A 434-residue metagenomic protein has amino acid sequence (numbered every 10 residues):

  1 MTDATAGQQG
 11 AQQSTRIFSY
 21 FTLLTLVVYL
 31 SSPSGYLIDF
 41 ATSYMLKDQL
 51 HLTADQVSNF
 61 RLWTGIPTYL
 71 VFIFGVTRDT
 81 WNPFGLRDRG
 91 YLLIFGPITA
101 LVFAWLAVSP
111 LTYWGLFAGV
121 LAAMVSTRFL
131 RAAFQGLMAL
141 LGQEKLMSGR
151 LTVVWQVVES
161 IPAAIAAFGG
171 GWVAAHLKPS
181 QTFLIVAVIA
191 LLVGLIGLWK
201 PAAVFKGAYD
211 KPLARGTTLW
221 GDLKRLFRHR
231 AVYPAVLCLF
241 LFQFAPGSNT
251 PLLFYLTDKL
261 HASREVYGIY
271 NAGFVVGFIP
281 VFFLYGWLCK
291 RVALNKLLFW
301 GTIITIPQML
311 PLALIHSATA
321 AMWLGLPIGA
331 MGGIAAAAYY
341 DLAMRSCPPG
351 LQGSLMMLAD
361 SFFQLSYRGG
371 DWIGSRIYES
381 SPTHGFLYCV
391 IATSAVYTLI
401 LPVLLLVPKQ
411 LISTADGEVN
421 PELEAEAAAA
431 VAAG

Functional and structural regions predicted by a protein language model:
T2-F18, V204-A235, E424-A430: Juxtamembrane intracellular "pre-TM" segments in multi-pass secondary transporters
G7-T68, Y233-K259, Y267: Helix-loop boundary and gating motifs at the non-cytosolic
T68-V71, R150-A167, D360-D371: Glycine-rich segments within core transmembrane alpha-helices of 12-TM secondary carriers
L70-L86, A174, P280-L294, Y378-E379: Helix-to-loop junctions at the C-terminal end of transmembrane segments in multipass secondary transporters
R87-G90, W172-V188, R376-T398: A membrane-interface helix-boundary motif in multi-pass transporters
R89-A104, K296-P311: Structural signature of the two symmetry-related core transmembrane helices
W105-A107, L192-P201, I391-A428, G434: Multi-pass alpha-helical transporter architecture, strongest for 12-TM Major Facilitator/SLC carriers used
L130-Q143, I334-P348: Intracellular juxtamembrane helix-capping segments at the cytosolic ends of symmetry-related transmembrane helices
